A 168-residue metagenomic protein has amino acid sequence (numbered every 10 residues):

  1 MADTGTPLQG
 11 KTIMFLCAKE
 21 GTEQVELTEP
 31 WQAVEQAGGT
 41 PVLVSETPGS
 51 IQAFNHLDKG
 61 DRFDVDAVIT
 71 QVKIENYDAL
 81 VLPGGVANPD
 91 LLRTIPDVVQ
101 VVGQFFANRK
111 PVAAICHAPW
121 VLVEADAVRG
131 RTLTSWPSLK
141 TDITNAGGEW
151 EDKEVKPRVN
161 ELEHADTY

Functional and structural regions predicted by a protein language model:
D3-S50, L57, R62-Y168: Active-site-adjacent pocket-lining segments in enzyme domains
